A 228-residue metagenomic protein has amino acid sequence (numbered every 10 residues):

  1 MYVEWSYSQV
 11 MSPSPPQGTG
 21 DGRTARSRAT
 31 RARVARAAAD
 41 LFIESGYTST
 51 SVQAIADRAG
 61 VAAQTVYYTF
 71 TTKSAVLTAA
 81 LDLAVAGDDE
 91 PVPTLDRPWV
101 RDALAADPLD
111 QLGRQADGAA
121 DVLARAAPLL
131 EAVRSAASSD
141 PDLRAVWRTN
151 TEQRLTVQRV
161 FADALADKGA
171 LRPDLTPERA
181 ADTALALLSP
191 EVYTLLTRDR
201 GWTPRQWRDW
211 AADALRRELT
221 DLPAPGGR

Functional and structural regions predicted by a protein language model:
M1-A29, D96, G226-R228: N-terminal intrinsically disordered/low-complexity leader segments
S12, A166-A214, L222-R228: Hydrophobic/aromatic-rich alpha-helical bundle segments in the mid-to-C-terminal region
R33, A37, L41-A75, A79: Helix-turn-helix
R33, Q53-A54, T65, T69 (+4 more regions): Ligand-binding pocket scaffold of soluble enzyme catalytic domains
V52, L81-D88: Short, basic, alpha-helical segments at the C-terminal edge of helix-turn-helix-like DNA-binding modules
K73-A75, A79, D89-A124, A181: Hydrophobic alpha-helical connector segments
D117-R134, P141-K168, E178-D182, D209 (+1 more regions): Amphipathic alpha-helical packing segments from all-alpha helical-bundle domains
